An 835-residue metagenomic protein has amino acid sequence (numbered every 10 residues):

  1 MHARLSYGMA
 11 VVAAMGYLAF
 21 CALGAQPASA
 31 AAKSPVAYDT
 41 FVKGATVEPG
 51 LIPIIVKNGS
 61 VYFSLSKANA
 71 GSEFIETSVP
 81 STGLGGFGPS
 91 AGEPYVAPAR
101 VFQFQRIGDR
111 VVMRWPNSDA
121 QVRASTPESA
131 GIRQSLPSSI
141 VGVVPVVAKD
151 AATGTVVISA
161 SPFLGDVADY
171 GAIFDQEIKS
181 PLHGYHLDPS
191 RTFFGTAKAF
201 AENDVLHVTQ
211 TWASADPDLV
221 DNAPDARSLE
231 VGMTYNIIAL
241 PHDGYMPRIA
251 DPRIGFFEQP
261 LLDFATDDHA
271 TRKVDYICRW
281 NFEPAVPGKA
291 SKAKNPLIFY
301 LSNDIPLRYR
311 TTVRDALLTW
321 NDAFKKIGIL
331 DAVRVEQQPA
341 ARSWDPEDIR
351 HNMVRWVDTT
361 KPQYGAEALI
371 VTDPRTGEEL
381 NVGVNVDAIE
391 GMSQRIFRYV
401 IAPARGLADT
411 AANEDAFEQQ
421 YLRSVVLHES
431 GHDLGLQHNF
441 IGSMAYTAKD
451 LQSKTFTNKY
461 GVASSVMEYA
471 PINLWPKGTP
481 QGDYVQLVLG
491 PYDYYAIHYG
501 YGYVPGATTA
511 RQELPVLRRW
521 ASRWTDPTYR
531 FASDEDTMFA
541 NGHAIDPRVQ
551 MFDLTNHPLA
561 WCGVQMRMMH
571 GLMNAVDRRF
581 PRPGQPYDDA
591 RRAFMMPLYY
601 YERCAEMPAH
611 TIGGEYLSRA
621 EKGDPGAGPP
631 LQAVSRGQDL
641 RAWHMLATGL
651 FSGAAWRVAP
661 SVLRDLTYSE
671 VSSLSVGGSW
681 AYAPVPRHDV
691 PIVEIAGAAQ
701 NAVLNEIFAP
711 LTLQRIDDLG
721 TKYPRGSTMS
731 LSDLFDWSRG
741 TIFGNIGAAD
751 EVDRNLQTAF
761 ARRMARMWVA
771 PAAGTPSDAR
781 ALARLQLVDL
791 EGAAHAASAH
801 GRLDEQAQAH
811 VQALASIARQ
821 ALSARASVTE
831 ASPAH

Functional and structural regions predicted by a protein language model:
M1-V12: Bacterial N-terminal signal peptides that target proteins for export
A10-A22: Bacterial N-terminal signal peptides
G24-A32: Boundary at the C-terminal end of the N-terminal hydrophobic targeting segment
A31-I305, R314, A323, I327 (+9 more regions): Auxiliary tRNA-acceptor-end handling modules of aminoacyl-tRNA synthetases
T311-L318, D322, Q420, S424 (+4 more regions): Solvent-exposed, polar/charged alpha-helical surfaces in well-ordered, non-transmembrane soluble domains, broadly
L318-I329, G431-H432, L436, I472 (+1 more regions): Sec-exported extracytoplasmic/periplasmic mature domains
Q337-D358, Q420-K477: The catalytic-center signature of Zn2+-dependent metalloproteases
S443-H835: Conserved catalytic/binding loops enriched for acidic/polar residues
